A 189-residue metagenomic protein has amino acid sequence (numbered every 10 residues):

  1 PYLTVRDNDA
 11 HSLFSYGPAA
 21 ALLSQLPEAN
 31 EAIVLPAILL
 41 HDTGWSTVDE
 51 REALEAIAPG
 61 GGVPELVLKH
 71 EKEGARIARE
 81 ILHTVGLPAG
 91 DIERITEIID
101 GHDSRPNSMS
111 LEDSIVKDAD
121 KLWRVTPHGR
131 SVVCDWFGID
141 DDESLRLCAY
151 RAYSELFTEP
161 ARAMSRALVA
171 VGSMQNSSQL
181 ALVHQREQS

Functional and structural regions predicted by a protein language model:
P1-F14, G60-E73: Active-site metal-coordination segments of metallo-dependent hydrolases
L3-L13, G17-A29, L40, R51 (+2 more regions): Divalent metal-dependent phosphate-bond-processing catalytic cores, especially two-metal-ion Mg2+/Mn2+ enzymes that act
L13-G17, R76-R79, R94-I95, H102-D103: A short linear-motif detector with a strong N-terminal bias
S15-Y16, L22, L68-T84: An active-site-proximal "capping" alpha-helix that borders the catalytic cofactor pocket
L26-P36, H83-I99, E112: Acidic/histidine metal-binding catalytic segments
E31-P59, G74, T96-S104: His-Asp-centered metal-binding catalytic motifs of divalent-metal-dependent phosphohydrolases/nucleases
G74, A78, D91, I95 (+2 more regions): Amphipathic alpha-helical interface surfaces
